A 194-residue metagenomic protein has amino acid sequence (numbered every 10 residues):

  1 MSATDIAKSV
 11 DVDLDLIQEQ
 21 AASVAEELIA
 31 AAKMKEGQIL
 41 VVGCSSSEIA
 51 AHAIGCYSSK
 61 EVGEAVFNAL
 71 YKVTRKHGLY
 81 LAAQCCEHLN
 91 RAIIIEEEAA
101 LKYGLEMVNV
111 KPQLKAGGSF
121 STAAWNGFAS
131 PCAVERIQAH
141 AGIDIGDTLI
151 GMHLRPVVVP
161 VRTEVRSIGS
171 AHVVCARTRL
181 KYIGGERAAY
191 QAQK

Functional and structural regions predicted by a protein language model:
M1-L40, E61-V73: N-terminal glycine-/serine-/threonine-rich phosphate-binding loop
E26, A30-K33, Y71-L79, W125-A133 (+1 more regions): Generic secondary-structure signature for well-ordered alpha-helical cores
A32-M34, A116, R162-S167: Solvent-exposed alpha-helices and their adjacent loops that cap or buttress functional pockets in soluble metabolic
L40-G43, V174: Structural motif
V42-S47, Q84: Glycine-rich beta-strand-to-loop/alpha-helix junction loops that act as flexible
I54-K60: Short glycine-enriched, charge-decorated loop/helix-capping segments at active-site entrances that position
H77-A141, G146: Ligand-binding beta-strand-loop-alpha-helix segment within the catalytic cores of soluble metabolic enzymes
T122, N126-K194: Glycine-rich, aromatic-bearing surface loops/beta-hairpins
